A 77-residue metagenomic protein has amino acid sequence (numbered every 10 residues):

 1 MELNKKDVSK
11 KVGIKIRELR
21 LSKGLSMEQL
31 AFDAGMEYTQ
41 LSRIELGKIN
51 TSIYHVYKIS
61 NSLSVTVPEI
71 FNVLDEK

Functional and structural regions predicted by a protein language model:
M1-E2, E69-K77: Short, charged recognition helix plus adjacent turn of helix-turn-helix-like nucleic-acid-binding domains
M1-K11: A detector for short, charged/polar N-terminal pre-domain segments
I14-D33, K58: Short basic helix-loop element that most often maps to the first helix and adjoining turn of HTH DNA-binding modules
I16, L30-A31, L41-I44, I70: Conserved hydrophobic/aromatic packing and binding residues within compact polymer-binding modules
G35-I49: Recognition helix of helix-turn-helix/homeodomain-like DNA-binding domains that insert into the DNA major groove
E45, H55, F71-L74: DNA major-groove recognition helix of helix-turn-helix
S52-E69: DNA major-groove recognition helix of helix-turn-helix/homeodomain DNA-binding modules
